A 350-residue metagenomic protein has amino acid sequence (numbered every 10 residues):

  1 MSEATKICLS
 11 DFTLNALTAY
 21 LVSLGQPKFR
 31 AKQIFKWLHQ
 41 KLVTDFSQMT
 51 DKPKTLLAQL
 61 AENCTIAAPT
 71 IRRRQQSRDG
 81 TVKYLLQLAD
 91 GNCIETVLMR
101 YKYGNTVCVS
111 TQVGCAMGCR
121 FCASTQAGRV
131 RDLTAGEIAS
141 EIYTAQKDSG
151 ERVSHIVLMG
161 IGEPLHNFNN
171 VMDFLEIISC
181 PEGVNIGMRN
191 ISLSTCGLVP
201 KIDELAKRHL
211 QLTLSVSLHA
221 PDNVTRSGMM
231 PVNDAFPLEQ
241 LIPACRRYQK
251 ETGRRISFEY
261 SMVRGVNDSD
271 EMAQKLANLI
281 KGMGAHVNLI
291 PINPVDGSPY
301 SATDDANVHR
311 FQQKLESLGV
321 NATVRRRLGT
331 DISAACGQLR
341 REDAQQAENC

Functional and structural regions predicted by a protein language model:
M1-I94, R246-R255, Y260-C350: Auxiliary Fe-S-binding modules of radical SAM enzymes
S77, S110-T111, S124, S194 (+2 more regions): Short linear Ser/Thr-Pro motifs
V82, I94, N105-V109, M117 (+1 more regions): Generic beta-strand structural signal
D90-G104: P-loop NTP-binding catalytic core
R100-E137: Canonical Radical SAM [4Fe-4S] cluster-binding loop centered on the CxxxCxxC motif and its immediate flanking residues
Q126-H155: Conserved alpha-helical substructure of the radical SAM core
Q146-A322: Conserved AdoMet/S-adenosylmethionine-binding subsite of the radical SAM
